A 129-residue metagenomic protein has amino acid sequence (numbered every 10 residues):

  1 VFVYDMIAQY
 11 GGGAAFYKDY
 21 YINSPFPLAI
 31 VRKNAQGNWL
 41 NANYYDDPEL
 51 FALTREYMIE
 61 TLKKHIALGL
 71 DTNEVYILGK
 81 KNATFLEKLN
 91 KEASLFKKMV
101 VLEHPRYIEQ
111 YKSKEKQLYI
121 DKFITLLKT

Functional and structural regions predicted by a protein language model:
V1-E74, A83-E87, E92-V100, Q110 (+1 more regions): A polyanion-binding, active-site-adjacent surface
H104: Active-site glycine-centered loops adjacent to acidic/histidine catalytic or metal-binding residues that shape
Y107: Class I S-adenosyl-L-methionine
K114: Conserved acidic-Pro-Pro-aromatic motif
